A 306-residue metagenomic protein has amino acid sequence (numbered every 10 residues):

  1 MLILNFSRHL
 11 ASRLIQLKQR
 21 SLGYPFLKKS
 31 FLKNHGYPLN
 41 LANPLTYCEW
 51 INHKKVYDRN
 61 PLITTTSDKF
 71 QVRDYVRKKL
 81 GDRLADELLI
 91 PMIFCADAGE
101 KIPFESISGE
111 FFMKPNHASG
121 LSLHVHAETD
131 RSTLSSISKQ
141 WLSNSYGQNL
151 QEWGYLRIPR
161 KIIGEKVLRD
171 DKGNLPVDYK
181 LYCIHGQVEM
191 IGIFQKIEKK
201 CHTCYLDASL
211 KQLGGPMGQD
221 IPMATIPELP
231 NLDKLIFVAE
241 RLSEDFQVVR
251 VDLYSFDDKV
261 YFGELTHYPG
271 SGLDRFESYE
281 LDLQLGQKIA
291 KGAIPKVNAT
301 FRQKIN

Functional and structural regions predicted by a protein language model:
M1-N60, I305-N306: Membrane-proximal basic amphipathic "stem/tether" segments
N43-H126, W141, S145-W153, P159: A conserved helix-loop-beta module that forms one wall/lid of the active-site cleft in ATP-utilizing catalytic domains
R73, E100-P103, S119-L123, S132-T133 (+5 more regions): Short catalytic/ligand-binding loop motif for oxyanion handling, primarily in non-cytosolic enzymes, centered on
L88, F111, E189, V249 (+1 more regions): Protein kinase-like catalytic core scaffold
S106, C183-I184, S255: Generic beta-strand structural signal
D130-Q219: Phosphate-binding site of ATP-dependent enzymes
R157-K161, T203-F262: A long amphipathic alpha-helix within ATP-dependent nucleotide-binding catalytic cores
S255-N306: C-terminal active-site "lid" helix and adjoining low-complexity regulatory extension at the edge of ATP-using catalytic
